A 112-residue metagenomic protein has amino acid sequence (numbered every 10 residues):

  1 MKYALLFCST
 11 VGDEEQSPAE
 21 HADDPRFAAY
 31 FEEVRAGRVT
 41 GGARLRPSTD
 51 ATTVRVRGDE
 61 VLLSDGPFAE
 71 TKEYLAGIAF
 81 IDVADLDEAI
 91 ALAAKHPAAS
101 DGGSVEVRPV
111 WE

Functional and structural regions predicted by a protein language model:
M1-E112: Conserved, structured core segments of small domains
